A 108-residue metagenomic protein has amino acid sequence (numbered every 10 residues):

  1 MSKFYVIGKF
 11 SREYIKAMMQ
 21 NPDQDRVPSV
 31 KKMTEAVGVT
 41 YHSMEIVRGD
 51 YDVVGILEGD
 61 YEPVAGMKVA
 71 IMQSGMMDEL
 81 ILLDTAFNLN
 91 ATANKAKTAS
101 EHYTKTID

Functional and structural regions predicted by a protein language model:
M1-D108: A compositional/biophysical signature of low hydrophobicity enriched in polar/charged and small residues
